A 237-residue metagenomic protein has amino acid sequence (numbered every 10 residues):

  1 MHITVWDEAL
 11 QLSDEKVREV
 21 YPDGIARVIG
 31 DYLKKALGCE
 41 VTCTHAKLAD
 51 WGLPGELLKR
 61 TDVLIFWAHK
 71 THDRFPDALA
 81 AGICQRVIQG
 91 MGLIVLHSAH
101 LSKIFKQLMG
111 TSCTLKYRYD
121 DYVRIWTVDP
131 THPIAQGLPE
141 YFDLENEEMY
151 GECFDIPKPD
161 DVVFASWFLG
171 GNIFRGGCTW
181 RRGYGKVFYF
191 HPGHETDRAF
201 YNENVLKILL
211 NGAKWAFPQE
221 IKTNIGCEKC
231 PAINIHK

Functional and structural regions predicted by a protein language model:
M1-R60, C227-K237: Aromatic-Pro/Gly-enriched surface loop or interdomain linker that acts as a lid/target-recognition segment
W6-E8, L96, F190: Short hydrophobic segments within beta-strands
E8, A68-K70, G193, F217: Cell-envelope and extracellular/periplasmic
Q11-E15, N172, R198-A199: Short, solvent-exposed loop/turn elements at domain surfaces
E40-T42, K59, L115-H191, E228 (+1 more regions): Catalytic beta-strand/loop cores that center a nucleophilic Ser/Cys/Thr and support acyl-enzyme chemistry
V63-W67, Y189: Structural motif
K70-L138: A glycine-rich, often tryptophan-bearing local segment used as a flexible ligand/cofactor-contacting loop or short
R182-F188, P192-K237: Extracellular ligand-binding/catalytic regions of CAZymes and related secreted enzymes and adhesion modules
